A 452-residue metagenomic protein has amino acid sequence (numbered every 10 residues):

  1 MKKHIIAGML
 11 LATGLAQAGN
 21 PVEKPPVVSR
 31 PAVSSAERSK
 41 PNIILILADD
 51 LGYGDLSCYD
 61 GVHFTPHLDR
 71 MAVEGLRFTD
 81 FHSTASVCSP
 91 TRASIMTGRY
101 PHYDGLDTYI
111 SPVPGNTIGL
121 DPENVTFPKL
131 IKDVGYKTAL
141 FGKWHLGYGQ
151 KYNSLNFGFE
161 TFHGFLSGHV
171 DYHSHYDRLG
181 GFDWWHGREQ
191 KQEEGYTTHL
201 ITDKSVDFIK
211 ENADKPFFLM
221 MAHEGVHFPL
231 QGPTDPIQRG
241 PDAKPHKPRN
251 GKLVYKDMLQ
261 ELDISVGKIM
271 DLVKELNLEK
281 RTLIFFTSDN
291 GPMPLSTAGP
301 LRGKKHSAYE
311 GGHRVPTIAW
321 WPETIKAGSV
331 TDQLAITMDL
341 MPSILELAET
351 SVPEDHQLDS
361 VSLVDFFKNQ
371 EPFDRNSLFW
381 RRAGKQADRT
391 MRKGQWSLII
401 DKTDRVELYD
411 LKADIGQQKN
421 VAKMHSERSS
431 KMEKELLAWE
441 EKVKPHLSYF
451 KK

Functional and structural regions predicted by a protein language model:
I5-A12: Sec-dependent N-terminal signal peptides
G14, A18-K402, V406, L411-K452: Formylglycine-dependent sulfatase
